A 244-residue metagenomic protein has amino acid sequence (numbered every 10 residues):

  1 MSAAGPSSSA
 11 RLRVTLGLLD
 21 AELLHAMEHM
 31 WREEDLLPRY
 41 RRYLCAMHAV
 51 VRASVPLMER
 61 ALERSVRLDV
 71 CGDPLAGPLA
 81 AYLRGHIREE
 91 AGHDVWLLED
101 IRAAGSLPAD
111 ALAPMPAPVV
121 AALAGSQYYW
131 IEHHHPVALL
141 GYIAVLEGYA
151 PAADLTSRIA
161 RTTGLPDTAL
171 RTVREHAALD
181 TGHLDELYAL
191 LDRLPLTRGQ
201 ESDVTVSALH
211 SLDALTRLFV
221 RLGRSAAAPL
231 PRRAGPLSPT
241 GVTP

Functional and structural regions predicted by a protein language model:
S2-P244: Non-heme di-metal
